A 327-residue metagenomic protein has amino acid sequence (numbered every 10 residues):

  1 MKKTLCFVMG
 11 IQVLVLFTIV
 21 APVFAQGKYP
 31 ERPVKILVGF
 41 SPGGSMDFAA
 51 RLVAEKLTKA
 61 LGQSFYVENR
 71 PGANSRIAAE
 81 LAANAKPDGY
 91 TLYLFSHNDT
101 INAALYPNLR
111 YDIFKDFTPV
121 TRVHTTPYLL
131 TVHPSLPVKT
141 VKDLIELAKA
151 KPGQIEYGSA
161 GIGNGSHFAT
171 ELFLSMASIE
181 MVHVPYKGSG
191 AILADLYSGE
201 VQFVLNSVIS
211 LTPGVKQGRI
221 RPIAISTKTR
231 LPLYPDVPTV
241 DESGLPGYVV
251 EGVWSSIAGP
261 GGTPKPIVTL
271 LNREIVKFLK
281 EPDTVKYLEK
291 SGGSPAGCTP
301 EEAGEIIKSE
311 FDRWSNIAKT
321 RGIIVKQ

Functional and structural regions predicted by a protein language model:
M1-T4: Positively charged n-region of N-terminal signal peptides that target proteins for export
V8-I19: Bacterial N-terminal signal peptides
I19-A25: Sec/Tat signal peptide C-region and signal peptidase I cleavage site
A25-K115, Q154-E156, I162, S178-L205 (+3 more regions): N-terminal (or domain-start) structured segment
E31-P33, I179, K216, K265-Q327: An extracytoplasmic/periplasmic, membrane-proximal ligand-sensing/linker region
L57, N84-Y90, A104-A191, V240-L245 (+1 more regions): Hinge/capping helix and adjacent helix->loop/strand transition within the periplasmic-binding protein
L211-K280, S309-D312, K326: C-terminal lobe and pocket-closing loops of periplasmic/extracytoplasmic Venus-flytrap solute-binding proteins
